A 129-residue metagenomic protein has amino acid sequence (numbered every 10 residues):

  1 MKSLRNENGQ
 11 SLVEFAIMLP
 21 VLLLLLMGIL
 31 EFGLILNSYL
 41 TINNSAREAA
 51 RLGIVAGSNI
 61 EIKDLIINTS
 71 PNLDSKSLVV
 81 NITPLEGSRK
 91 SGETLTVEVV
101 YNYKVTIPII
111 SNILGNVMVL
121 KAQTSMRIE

Functional and structural regions predicted by a protein language model:
K2-I66: Alpha-helical assembly-interface signal, strongest on the long, hydrophobic N-terminal helix that forms
L52-E129: Short, conserved structural patches
